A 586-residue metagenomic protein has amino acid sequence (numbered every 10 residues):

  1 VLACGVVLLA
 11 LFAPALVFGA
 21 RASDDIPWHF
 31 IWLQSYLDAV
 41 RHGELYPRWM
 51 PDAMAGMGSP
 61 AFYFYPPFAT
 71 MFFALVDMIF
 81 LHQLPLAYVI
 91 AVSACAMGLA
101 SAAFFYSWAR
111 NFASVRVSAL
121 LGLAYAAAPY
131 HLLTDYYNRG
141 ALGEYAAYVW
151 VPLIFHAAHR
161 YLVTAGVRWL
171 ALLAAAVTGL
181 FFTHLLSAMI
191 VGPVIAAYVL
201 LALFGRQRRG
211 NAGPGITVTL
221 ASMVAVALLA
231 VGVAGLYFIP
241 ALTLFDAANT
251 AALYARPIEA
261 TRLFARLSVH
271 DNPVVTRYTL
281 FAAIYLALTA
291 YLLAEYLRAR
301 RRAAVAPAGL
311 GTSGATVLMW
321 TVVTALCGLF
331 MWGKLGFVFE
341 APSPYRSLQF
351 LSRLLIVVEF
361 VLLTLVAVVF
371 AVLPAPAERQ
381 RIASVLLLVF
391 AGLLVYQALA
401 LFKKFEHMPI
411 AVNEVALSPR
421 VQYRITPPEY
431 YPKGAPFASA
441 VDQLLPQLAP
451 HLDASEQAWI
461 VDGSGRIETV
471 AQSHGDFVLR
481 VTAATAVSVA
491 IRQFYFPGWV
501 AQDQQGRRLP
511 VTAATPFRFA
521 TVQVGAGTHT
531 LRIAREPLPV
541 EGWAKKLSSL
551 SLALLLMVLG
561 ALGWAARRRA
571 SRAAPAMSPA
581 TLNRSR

Functional and structural regions predicted by a protein language model:
V1-P409, H529-R535, E541-A580, R584-R586: Membrane-embedded transmembrane-helix bundle of lipid-linked glycan/lipid transferases
F12-A13, D38-A39, F112, L121-G122 (+5 more regions): Generic detector of short, locally flexible boundary/turn motifs and exposed helical patches
Q34, Q83, H184, Q207 (+12 more regions): Residue-identity detector for glutamine
V40-R41, L123-A126, A325-C327, W332-L335 (+4 more regions): A generic short-segment signal for beta-strand/edge and adjacent turn/coil regions
K403-E468: Membrane-interface segments at or immediately adjacent to transmembrane helices that form the boundary between
H451-A570: Active-site-proximal, structured, solvent-exposed surfaces of multi-pass membrane proteins that position macromolecular
